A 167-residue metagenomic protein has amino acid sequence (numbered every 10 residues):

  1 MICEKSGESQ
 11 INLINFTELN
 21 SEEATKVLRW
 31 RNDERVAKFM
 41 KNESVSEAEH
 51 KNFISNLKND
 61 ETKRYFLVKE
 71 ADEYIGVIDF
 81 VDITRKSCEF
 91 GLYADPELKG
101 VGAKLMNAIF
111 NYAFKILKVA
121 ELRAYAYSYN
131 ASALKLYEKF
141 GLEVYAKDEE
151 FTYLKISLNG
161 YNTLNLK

Functional and structural regions predicted by a protein language model:
M1-E22, Y161-K167: Conserved N-terminal entry element of GNAT/NAT acetyltransferase domains
R29-E43: Helix-loop element at the rim of GNAT/NAT acetyltransferase active sites that forms part of the acceptor-substrate
E43-E97: Acetyl-CoA-dependent GNAT
D82, I116, L136: Long, contiguous binding/interaction regions
D95, R123-L134, E150-K155: Conserved beta-strand-loop-alpha-helix junction that forms the acyl-donor binding cleft
L98-G102: A short glycine-centered flexible hinge/capping loop motif at secondary-structure junctions
A103, S128-A146: Conserved active-site alpha-helix within GNAT-family acetyltransferase domains
K104-E121, E143: Conserved acyl-CoA
